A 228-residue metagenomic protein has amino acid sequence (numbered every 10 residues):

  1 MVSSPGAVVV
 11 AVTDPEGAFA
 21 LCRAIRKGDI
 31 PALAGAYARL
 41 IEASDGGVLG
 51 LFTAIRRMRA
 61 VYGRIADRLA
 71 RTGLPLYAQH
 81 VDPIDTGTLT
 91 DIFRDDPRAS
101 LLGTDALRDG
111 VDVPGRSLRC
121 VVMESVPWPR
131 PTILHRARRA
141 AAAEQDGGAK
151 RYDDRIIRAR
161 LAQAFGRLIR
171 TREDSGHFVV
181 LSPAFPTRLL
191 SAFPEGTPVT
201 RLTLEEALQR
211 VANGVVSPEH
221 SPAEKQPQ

Functional and structural regions predicted by a protein language model:
M1-Q228: ASCE RecA-like P-loop NTPase motor cores that couple ATP hydrolysis to mechanical translocation on nucleic acids
